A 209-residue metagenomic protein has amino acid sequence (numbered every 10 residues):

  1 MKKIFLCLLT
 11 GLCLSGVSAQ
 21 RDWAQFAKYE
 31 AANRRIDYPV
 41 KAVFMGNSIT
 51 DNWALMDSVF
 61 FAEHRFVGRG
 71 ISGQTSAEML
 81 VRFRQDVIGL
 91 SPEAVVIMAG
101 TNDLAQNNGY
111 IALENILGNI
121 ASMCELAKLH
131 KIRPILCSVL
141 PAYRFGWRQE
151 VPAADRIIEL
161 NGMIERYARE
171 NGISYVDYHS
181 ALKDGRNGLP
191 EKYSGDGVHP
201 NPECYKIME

Functional and structural regions predicted by a protein language model:
I4-C13: Sec-dependent N-terminal signal peptides
V17-A94: Serine-esterase "nucleophile elbow" of acetyl-processing enzymes
R69-S72, A99-G100, N108: Cell-envelope and extracellular/periplasmic
G73-V81, Y110-I120: Glycine-rich anion/phosphate-binding loops
Q85-E93, N102, E114, A121-K128 (+1 more regions): Extracellular glycan-modifying ectodomains
M98-L104, C124-I157: Active-site segments of SGNH/GDSL-like serine hydrolases that catalyze O-acetyl group transfer/hydrolysis on lipids
L113-C137, E165-I173: Charged, glycine-enriched surface loops/patches that mediate electrostatic binding to polyanionic ligands
L140-E209: Catalytic His-Asp segment of secreted/periplasmic serine-dependent ester chemistry enzymes
